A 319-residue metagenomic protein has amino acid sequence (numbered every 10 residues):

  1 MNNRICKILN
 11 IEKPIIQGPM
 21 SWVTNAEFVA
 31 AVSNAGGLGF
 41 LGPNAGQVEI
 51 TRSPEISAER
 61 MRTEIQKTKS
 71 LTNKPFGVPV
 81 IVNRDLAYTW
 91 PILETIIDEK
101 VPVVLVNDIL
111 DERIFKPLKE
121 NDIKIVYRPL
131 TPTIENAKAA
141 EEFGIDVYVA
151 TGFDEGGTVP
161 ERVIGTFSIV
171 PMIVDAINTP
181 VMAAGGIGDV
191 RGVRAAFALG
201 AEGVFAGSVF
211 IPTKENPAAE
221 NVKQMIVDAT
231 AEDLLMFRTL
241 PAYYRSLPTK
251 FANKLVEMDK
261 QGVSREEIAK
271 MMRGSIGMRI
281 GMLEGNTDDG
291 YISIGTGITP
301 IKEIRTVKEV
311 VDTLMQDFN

Functional and structural regions predicted by a protein language model:
M1-A176: Active-site entrance/lid segments in N-terminal catalytic domains of soluble metabolic enzymes
V23, I187-G188: Residue-level detector of alpha-helix initiation sites
V159-T166, V170-M182, G188-N319: Conserved active-site-proximal phosphate/metal-binding subdomains
